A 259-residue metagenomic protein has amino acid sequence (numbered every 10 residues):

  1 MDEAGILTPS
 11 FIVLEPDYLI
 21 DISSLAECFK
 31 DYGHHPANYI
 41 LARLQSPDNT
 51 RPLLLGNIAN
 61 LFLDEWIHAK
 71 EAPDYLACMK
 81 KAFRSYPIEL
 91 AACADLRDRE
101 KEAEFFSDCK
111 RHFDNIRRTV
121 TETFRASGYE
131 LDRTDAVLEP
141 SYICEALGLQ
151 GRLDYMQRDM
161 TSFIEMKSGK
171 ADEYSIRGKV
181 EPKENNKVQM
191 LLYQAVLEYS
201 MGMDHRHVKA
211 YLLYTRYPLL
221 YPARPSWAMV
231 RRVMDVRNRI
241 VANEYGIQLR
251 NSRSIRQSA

Functional and structural regions predicted by a protein language model:
M1-D17, D64-H68, A146-L153, Q157 (+2 more regions): Accessory terminal regions of nucleic-acid processing enzymes
M1-R97: Charged, glycine-rich intrinsically disordered N-terminal tails and low-complexity linkers that flank
A42-L53, L96, E100-S107, R111 (+2 more regions): Generic amphipathic alpha-helical segments used as scaffolds and interaction surfaces in large, multi-domain proteins
R51, L55, H112, N185-Q189: Hydrophobic (often cysteine-bearing) scaffold residues that line and stabilize catalytic clefts of nucleotide/cofactor
I58-L61, N115-E122, L192, D235 (+1 more regions): Long, highly charged amphipathic alpha-helices
F62-L138: A non-catalytic, helix-rich entry segment at domain boundaries
H68-L76, S127, M201-R206, E244-S254: Surface-exposed helix-capping loop/turn segments at secondary-structure junctions
L131-E244: Mg2+/Mn2+-dependent nuclease catalytic core
